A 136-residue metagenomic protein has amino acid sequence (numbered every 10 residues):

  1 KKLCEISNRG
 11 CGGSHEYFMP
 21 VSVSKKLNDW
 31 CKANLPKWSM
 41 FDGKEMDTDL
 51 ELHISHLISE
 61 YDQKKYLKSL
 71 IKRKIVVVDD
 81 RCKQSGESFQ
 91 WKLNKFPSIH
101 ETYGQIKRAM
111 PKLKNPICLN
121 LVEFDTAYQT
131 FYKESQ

Functional and structural regions predicted by a protein language model:
K1, E5-Q136: Terminal leader/tail segments of proteins
